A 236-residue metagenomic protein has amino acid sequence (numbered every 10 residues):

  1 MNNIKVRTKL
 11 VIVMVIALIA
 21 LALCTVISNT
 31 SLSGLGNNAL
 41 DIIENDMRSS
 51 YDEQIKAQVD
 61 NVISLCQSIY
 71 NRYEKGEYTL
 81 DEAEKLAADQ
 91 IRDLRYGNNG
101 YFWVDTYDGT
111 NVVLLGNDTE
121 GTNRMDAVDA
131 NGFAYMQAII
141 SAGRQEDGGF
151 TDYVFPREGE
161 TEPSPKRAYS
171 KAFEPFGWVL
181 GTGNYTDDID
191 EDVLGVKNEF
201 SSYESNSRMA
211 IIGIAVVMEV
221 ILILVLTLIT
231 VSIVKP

Functional and structural regions predicted by a protein language model:
I4-L35, I212-S232: Extreme N-terminal signal-anchor transmembrane helix of membrane signaling/transducer proteins, especially in bacteria
L10, M14, A20-Y78: Juxtamembrane extracytoplasmic/periplasmic/luminal helical "stalk" adjacent to the first N-terminal
E53, R92-N111, G148-F150: Short N-terminal helix-loop-first-beta-strand/juxtamembrane motif that initiates sensory/input modules
E77, D81-D89, N117-E160: Extracytoplasmic/periplasmic sensor domains and loops in membrane signaling proteins
G100, M136, E160-K171, G177: A short beta-strand signature within small-molecule sensing/ligand-binding domains used in signal transduction
T110-G116, P163: Amphipathic coiled-coil signal-relay and dimerization helices
D188-A215: Membrane-interface helix-start motif
